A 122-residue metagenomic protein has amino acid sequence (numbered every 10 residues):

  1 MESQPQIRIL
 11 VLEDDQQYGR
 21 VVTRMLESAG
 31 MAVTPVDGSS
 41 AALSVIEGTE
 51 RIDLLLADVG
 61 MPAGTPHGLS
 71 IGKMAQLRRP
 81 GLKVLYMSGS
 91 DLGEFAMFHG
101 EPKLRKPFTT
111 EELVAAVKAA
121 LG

Functional and structural regions predicted by a protein language model:
M1-L10, D14-Q17, K73-L77, G81 (+1 more regions): Non-catalytic signal-transmission and effector/linker regions of two-component phosphorelay proteins
R20-S28: Charged docking surfaces used in two-component/phosphorelay signaling
P35-L54: Acidic, metal-coordinating helix/loop segments flanking the phosphotransfer/catalytic sites of two-component signaling
G38, T65-I71: Acidic catalytic/metal-coordinating carboxylates
E47-E50, M74-L82, A96: Conserved phosphotransfer cores of two-component systems
D58-G60: Active-site residues of response regulator receiver
K106: A Lys-centered signature of the CheY-like receiver
